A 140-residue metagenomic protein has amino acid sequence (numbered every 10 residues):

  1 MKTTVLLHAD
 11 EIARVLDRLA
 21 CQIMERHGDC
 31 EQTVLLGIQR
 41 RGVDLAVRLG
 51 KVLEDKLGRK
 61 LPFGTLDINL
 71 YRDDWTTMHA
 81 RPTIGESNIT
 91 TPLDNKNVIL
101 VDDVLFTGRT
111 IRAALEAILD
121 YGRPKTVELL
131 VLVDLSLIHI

Functional and structural regions predicted by a protein language model:
M1-V34: Active-site-facing substrate-recognition patch
L16, K56-V98, R109-R112: Short, glycine/charge-rich flexible loops or terminal/linker lids adjacent to PRPP-binding catalytic cores
A20, R48-K56, A117: Alpha-helical structural signal in soluble globular domains
I38-L45: Glycine-rich phosphate-binding loops at beta-strand->alpha-helix junctions
G58, L119-K125: Arginine/glycine-rich "motif VI" loop of SF2 helicases in the C-terminal RecA-like domain
L66, K125-S136: ATP-dependent adenylation/pyrophosphate-handling site
D103, G108: Conserved G/P- and acidic residue-centered "switch" motifs that form tight phosphate/ATP-binding loops in soluble
I138-I140: Conserved small/polar residues in nucleotide/adenosyl-binding loops
